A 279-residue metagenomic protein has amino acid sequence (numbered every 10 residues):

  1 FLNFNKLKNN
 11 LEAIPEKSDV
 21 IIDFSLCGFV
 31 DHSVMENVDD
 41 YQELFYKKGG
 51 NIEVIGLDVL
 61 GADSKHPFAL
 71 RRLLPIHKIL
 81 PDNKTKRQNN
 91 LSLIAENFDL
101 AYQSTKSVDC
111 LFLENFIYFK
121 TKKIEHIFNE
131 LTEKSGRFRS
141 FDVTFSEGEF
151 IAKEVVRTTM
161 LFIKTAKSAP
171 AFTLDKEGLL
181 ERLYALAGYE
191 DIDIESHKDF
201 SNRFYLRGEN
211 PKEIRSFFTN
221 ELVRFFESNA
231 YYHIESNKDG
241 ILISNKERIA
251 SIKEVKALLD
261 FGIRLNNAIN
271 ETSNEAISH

Functional and structural regions predicted by a protein language model:
F1-R87: Cytosolic C-terminal regulatory domains/tails of membrane transporters and channels
K84-H279: Charged, low-complexity intrinsically disordered regions
